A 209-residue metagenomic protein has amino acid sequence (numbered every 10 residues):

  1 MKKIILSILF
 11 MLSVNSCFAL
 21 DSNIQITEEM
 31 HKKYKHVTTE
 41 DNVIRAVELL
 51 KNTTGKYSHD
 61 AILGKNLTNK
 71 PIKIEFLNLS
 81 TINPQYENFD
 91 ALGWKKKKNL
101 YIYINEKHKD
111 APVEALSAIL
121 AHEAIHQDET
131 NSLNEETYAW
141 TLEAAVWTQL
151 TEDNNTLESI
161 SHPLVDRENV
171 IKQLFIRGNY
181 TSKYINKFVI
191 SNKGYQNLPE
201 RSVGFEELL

Functional and structural regions predicted by a protein language model:
M1-L20: Classical Sec-dependent N-terminal signal peptides that target proteins to the secretory pathway
A19-K33: Sec-dependent signal peptide cleavage junction
E29-Y101, S159: Auxiliary, metal-adjacent structural segments of Zn-dependent hydrolase domains
E40, K97, K109-A118, S132-E136: Solvent-exposed, acidic/flexible segments
Y101-K109: Long amphipathic alpha-helical segments with strong coiled-coil/leucine-zipper propensity
A118-T130: Active-site recognition of the HExxH zinc-binding catalytic motif
N131-V170: Post-HExxH zinc-binding segment in Zn-dependent metallohydrolases
I176-L209: Pan-zinc metallopeptidase signature
